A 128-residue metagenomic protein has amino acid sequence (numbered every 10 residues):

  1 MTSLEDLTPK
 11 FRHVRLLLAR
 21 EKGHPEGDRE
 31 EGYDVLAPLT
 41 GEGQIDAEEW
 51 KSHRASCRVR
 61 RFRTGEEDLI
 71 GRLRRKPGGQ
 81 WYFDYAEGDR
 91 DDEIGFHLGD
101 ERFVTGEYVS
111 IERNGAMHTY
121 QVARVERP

Functional and structural regions predicted by a protein language model:
M1-E5, R72-R74, V125: Short amphipathic beta-strand and strand-loop transition segments with alternating hydrophobic
M1-K51: N-terminal intrinsically disordered, low-complexity, charge/repeat-rich segments that act as generic
E5-P9, L73, E101, I111-R113: A general structural signal for short secondary-structure junctions and capping/turn motifs
K10-R12, K76-G79, F103-E107: A short, compositionally biased
L16, Y33-A37, I70-R75, Y120: Broad, structure-driven detector of short, well-ordered beta-strand segments within folded domains
E42-I45, R60-R63, L98-E107: Exposed regions on extracellular, virion, or secretory-pathway luminal proteins
R54-I94: Short beta-strand/loop turn elements enriched in aromatics
D84-P128: Short, compact, well-ordered microdomains
